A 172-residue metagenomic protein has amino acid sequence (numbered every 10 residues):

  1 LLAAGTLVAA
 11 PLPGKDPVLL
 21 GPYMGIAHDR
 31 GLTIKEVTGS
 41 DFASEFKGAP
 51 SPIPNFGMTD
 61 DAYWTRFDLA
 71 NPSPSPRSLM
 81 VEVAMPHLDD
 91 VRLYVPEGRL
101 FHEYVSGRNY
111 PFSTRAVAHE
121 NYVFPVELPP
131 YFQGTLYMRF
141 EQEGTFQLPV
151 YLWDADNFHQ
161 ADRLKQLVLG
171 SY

Functional and structural regions predicted by a protein language model:
L1-G5: Bacterial N-terminal signal peptides
L7-K165: Soluble non-transmembrane domains of integral membrane proteins
K165-Y172: Selective detector of the "anchor" transmembrane alpha-helix that sits immediately C-terminal
